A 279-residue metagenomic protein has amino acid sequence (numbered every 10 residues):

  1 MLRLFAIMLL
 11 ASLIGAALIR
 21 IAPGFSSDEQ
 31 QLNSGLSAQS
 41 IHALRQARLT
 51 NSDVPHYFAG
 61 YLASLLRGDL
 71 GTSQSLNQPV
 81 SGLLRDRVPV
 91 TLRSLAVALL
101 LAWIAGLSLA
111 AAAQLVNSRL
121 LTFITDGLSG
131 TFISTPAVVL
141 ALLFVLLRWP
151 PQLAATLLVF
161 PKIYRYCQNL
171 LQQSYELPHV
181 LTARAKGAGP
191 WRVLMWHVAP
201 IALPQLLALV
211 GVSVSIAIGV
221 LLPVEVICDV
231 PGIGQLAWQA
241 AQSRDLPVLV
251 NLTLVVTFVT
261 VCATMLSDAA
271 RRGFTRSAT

Functional and structural regions predicted by a protein language model:
L2-I14, W191-V220: Transmembrane alpha-helices
I7-A59: Hydrophobic alpha-helical transmembrane segments of membrane transport/permease proteins and related membrane-embedded
A11, L100-L107, A154-A155, I233-A270: Hydrophobic alpha-helical transmembrane segments of polytopic membrane proteins
A16, R20, Q74-Q78, V97-G130 (+3 more regions): Transmembrane-helix boundary motif in ABC transporter permease subunits
N51-L107: An internal, D/E-rich "acidic patch" concept
L101, I124-P161, L246: Generic hydrophobic transmembrane alpha-helix motif, especially the helices
L121, Q172-L209: Amphipathic cytosolic juxtamembrane alpha-helices at the membrane-cytosol interface of multi-pass membrane transporters
R148-R184, G189: Membrane-cytosol interface at the C-terminal ends of specific transmembrane alpha-helices in multi-pass membrane
